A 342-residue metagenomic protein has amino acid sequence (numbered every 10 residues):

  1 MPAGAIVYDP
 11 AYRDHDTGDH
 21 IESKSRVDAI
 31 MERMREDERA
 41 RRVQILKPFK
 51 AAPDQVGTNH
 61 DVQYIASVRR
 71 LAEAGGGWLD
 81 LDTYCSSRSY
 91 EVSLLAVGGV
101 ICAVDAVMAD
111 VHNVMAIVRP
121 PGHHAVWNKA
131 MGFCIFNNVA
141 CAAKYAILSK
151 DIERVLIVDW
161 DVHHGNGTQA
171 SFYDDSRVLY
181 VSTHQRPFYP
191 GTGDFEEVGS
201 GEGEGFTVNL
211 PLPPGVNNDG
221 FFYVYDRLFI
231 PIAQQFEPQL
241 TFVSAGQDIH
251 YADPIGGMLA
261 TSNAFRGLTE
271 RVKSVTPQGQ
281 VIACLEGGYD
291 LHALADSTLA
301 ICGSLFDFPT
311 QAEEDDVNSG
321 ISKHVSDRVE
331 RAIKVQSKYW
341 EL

Functional and structural regions predicted by a protein language model:
M1-T58: N-terminal low-complexity, Ser/Thr- and acidic-residue-enriched intrinsically disordered segments
P2-V7, A66-L342: A general "terminal functional-core" signal
A11, R35, D61, D105 (+1 more regions): Residue-level marker of positions within ordered structural domains that often coincide with functionally constrained
K24, K50, T58, V62 (+3 more regions): Low-complexity, intrinsically disordered regions enriched in charged/polar residues
E38-R41, Q63, K150: Short glycine-centered helix-capping/turn motifs at secondary-structure transition points
F49-E73: Charged, often glycine-rich, active-site loop that binds/positions anionic groups
